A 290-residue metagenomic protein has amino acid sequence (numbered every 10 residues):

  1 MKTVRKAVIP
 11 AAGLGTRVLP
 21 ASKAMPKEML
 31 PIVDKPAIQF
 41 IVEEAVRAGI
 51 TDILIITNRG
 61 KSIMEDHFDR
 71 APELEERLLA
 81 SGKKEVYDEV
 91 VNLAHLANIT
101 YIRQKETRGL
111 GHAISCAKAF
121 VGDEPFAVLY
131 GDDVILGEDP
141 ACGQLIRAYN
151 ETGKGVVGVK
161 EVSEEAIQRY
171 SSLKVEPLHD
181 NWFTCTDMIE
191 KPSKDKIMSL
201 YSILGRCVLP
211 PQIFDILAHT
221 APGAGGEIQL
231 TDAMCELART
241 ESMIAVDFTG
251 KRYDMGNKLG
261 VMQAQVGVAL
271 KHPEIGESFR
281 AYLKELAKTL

Functional and structural regions predicted by a protein language model:
K2-L79, P140-A141: N-terminal glycine-rich phosphate-binding loop and ensuing alpha1 helix
K6, T51-I53, N98, P125 (+3 more regions): Residues at the starts of beta-strands that form the adenosine-phosphate
I9, I55, V128, V157-G158 (+1 more regions): Structural beta-sheet core signal
G13, R59, D133, P140 (+2 more regions): Alpha-helix/helix-capping structural signal
A37-F40, H112-C116, A233: Well-ordered alpha-helical segments embedded in enzymatic catalytic cores
L74-E76, K84, D88-V175, L209-P211 (+1 more regions): Conserved beta-loop-beta/alpha segment of the NTase-like Rossmann-fold superfamily that binds/positions NTPs
A127, I146-N150, P177-A281: Catalytic-core segments of class I nucleotidyltransferases/pyrophosphorylases that form NMP-activated intermediates
